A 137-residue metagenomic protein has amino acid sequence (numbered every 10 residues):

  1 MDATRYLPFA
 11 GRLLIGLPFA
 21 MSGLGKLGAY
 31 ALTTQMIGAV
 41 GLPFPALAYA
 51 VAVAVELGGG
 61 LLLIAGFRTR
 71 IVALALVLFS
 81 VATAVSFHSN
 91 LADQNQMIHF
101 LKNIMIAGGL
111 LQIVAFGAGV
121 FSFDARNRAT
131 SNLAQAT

Functional and structural regions predicted by a protein language model:
M1-G28, L32, G38, P45-A54 (+2 more regions): Extended, low-polarity transmembrane helix blocks
